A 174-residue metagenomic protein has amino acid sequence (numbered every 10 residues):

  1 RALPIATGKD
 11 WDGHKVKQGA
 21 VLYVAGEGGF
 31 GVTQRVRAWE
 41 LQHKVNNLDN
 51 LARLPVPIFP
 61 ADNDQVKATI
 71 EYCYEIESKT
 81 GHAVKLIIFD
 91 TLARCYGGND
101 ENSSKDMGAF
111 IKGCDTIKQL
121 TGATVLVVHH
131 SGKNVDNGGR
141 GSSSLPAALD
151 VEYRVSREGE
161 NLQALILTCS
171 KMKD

Functional and structural regions predicted by a protein language model:
R1-G13: Walker A/P-loop NTP-binding motif
A2, Y23, D90, L149 (+1 more regions): Conserved RecA-like P-loop NTPase ATPase core
D10, V16-D100, K105, A109 (+1 more regions): Conserved inter-motif catalytic segment of the P-loop NTP-binding fold
H14-K17, G159-N161: Short, glycine-/polar-rich solvent-exposed loops and beta-turns at beta-strand/coil boundaries
L86, R94, K105-D174: Phosphate-binding/switch region of NTP-binding enzymes
